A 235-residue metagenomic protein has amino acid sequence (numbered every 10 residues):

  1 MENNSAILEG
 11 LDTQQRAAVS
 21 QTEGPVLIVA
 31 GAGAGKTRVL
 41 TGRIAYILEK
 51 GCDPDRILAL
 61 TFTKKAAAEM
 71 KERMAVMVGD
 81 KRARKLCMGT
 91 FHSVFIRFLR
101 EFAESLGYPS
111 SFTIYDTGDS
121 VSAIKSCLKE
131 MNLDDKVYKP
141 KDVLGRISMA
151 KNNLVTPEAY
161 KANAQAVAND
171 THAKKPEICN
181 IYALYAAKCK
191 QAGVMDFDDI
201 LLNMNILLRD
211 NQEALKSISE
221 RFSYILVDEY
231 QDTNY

Functional and structural regions predicted by a protein language model:
M1-I7: Conserved adenine-nucleotide phosphate-binding loops and their immediately adjacent elements
E9-S20, G24-I28, V39, L58-A59 (+3 more regions): Conserved helicase NTPase motor core
A30-A32: The conserved Walker
R38-D53, E69, R73-M77: Walker A/P-loop NTP-binding motif
R56-T61, K65-G145, V155-A159: Conserved P-loop NTPase-based nucleic-acid remodeling module centered on helicase motor cores
V94, V143-R146, A150, N203-M204 (+1 more regions): Short acidic/histidine-centered micro-motifs embedded in hydrophobic/aromatic stretches that mark compact functional
K125-V194, D198, Q212: Basic/charged alpha-beta structural segments of nucleotide/phosphate-handling enzymes
